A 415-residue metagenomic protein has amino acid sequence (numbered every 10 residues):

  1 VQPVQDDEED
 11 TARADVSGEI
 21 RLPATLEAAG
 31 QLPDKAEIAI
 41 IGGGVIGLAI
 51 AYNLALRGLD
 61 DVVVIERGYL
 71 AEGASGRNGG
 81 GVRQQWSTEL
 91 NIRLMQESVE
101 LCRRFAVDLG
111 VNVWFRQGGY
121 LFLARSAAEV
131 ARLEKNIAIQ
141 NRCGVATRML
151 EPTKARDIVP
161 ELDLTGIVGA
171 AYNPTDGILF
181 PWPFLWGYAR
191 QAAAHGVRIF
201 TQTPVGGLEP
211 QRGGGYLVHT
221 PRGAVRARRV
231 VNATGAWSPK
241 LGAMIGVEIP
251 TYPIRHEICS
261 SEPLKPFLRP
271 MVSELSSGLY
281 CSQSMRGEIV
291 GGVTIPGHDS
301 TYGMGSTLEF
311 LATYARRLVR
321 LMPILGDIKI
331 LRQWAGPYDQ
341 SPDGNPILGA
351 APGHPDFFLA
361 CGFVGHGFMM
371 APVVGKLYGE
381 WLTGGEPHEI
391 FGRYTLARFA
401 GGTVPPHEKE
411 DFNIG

Functional and structural regions predicted by a protein language model:
V1-I38, L56-D60: Extreme N-terminal leader/targeting segments of oxidoreductases
L32-K35, V113-A124, N136, C143 (+5 more regions): Helix-loop-beta segment of a Rossmann-like dinucleotide-binding subdomain
A55-G76: Glycine-rich FAD pyrophosphate-binding loop
G79-I158, G278-L279, E309, R317-V319: Dinucleotide-binding Rossmann-like beta1-alpha1 core, especially the glycine-rich loop that anchors the ADP
A171-R228: Helical element adjacent to the flavin cofactor pocket in flavoenzyme catalytic cores
A224-L268: Central helical "cap/lid" subdomain
P263-L359: Active-site lid/adjacent beta-loop-alpha segment flanking the redox-cofactor pocket in flavoenzymes
V319-G415: C-terminal catalytic lobe of FAD-dependent flavoproteins
